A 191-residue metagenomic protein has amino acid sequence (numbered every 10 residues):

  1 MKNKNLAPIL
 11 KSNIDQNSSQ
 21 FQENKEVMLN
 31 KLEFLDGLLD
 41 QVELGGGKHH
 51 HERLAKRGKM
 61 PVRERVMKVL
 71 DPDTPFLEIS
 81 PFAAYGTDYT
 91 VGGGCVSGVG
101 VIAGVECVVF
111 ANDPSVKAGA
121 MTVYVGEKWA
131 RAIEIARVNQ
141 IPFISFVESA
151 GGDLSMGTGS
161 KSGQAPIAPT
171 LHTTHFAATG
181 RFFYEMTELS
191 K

Functional and structural regions predicted by a protein language model:
M1-S190: Terminal-region recognition feature
